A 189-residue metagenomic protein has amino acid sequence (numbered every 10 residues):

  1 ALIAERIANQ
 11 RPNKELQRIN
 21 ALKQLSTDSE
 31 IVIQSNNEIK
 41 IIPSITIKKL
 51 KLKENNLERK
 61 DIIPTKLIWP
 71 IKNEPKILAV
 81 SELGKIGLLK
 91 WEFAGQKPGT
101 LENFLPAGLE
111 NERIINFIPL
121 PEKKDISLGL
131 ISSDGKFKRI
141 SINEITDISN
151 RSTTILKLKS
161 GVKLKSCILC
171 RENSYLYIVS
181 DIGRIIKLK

Functional and structural regions predicted by a protein language model:
A1-K189: Short, structured "edge-of-domain" segments at secondary-structure transitions
